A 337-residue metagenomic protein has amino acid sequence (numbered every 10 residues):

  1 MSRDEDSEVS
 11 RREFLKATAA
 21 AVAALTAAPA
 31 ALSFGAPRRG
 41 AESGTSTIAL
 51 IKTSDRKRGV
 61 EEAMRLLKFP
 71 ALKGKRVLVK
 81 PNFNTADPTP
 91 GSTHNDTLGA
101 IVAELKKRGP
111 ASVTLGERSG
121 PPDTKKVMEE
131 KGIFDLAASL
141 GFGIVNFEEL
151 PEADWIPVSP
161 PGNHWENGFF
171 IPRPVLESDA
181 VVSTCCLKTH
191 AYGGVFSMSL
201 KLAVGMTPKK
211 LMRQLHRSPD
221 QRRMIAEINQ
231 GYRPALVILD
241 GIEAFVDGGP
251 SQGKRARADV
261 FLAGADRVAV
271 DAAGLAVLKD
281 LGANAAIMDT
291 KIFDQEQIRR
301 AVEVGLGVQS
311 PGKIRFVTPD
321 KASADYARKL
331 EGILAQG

Functional and structural regions predicted by a protein language model:
S2-G337: N-terminal and secondary-structure boundary signal
